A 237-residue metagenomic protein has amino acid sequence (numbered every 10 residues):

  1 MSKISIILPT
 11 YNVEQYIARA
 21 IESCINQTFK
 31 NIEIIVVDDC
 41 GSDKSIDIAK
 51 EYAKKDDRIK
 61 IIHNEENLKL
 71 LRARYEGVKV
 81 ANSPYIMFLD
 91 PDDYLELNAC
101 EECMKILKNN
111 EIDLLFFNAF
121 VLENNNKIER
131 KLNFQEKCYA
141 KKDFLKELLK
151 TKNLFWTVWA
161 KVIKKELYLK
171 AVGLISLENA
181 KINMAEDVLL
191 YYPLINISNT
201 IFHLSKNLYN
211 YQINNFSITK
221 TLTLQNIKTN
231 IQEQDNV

Functional and structural regions predicted by a protein language model:
S2-I4, I25-V36, K44, D56-K60: Short loop->beta transition adjacent to catalytic acidic/histidine clusters or analogous donor-positioning motifs
N12-N26: Short, well-formed alpha-helical segments that are part of the catalytic scaffolds of diverse glycosyltransferases
A18, D43-Y52, Y94, N98: Acidic helix N-cap motif at the loop->helix transition within catalytic regions of sugar-transfer enzymes
D38-D47, E66: A conserved acidic beta->alpha catalytic loop
N64-A81: Glycine-rich, basic loop-to-helix element that forms the pyrophosphate-binding segment of sugar-nucleotide handling
I86: Short aromatic/hydrophobic "clamp" motif used to bind/position activated sugar donors
N98-K131: Conserved donor NDP-sugar-binding/catalytic core segment of glycosyltransferases
F144-L224: Conserved nucleotide-sugar donor-binding catalytic segment
